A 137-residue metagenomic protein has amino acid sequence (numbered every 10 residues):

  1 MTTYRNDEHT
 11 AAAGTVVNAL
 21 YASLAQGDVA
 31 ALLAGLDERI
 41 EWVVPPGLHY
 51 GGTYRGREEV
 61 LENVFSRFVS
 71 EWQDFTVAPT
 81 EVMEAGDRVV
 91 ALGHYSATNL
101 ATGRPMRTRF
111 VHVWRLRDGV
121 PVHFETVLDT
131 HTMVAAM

Functional and structural regions predicted by a protein language model:
M1-R39: Short, low-complexity N-terminal intrinsically disordered segments enriched in polar/charged residues
T2-H9, F65-M137: A beta-strand edge to alpha-helix "cap/lid" segment located at domain peripheries
N6-T10, H49-R57, G103: Alpha-helix initiation/capping motif
V17, L24, L36, I40 (+3 more regions): Hydrophobic alpha-helical core bundles mediating ligand binding, dimerization, or RNAP-core interactions
L20, A31-L36, I40, G56 (+4 more regions): Hydrophobic pocket/interface hotspot
D37-E84: A solvent-exposed, acidic/Ser-Thr-rich amphipathic alpha-helical stretch
